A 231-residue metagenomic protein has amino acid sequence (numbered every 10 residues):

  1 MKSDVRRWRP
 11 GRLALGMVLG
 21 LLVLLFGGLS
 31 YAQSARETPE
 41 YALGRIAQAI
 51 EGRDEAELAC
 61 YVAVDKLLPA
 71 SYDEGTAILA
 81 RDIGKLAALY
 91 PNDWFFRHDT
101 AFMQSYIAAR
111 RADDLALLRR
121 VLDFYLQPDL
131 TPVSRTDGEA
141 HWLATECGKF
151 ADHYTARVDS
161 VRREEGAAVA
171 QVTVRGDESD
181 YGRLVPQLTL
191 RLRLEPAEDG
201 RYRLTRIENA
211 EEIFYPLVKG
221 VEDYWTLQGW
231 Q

Functional and structural regions predicted by a protein language model:
D4-L22: N-terminal Sec-pathway targeting helices
R9, D113, Q127, T226-G229: Short, flexible coil/linker elements and helix-boundary hinge sites characteristic of intrinsically disordered
R9-G11, A63, R162, N209: Poly-acidic low-complexity segments
P10, L67, L79, K85-A88 (+2 more regions): Short, surface-exposed, charged/polar-biased interaction segments
G16-S105, A109: Short, low-complexity N-terminal intrinsically disordered segments enriched in polar/charged residues
A80-G182: Surface-exposed, charged secondary-structure patches
E139-Q231: Low-complexity, intrinsically disordered terminal/linker segments enriched in charged and Gly/Pro repeats
